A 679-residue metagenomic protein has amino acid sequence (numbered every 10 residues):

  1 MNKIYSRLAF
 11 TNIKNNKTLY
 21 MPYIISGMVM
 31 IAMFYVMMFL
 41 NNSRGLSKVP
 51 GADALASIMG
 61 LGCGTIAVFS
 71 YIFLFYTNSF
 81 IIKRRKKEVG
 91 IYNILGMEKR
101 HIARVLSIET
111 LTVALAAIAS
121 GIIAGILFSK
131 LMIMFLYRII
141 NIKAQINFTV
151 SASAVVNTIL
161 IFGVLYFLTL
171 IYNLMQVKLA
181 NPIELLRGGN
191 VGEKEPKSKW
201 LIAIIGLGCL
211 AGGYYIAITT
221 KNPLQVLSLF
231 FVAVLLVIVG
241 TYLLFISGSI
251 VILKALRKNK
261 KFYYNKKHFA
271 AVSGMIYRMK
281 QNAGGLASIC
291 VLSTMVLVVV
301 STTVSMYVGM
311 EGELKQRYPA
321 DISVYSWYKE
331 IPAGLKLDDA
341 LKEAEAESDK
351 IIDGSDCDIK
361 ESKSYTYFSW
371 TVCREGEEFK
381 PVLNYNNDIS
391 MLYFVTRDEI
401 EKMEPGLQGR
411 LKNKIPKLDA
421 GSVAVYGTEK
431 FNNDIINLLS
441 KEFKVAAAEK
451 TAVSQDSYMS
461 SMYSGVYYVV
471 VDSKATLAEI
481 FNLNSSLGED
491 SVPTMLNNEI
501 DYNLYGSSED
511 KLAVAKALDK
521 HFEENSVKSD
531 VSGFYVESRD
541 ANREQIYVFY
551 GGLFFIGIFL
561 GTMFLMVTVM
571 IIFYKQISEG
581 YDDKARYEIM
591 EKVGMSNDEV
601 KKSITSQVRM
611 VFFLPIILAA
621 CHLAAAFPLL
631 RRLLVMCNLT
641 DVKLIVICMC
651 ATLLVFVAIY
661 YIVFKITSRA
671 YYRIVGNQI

Functional and structural regions predicted by a protein language model:
M1-I31, E195-W200, C209, L244-S293 (+2 more regions): N-terminal Sec/SRP start-transfer signal
K3-R7, L179-E193, Y581-D582, Y672-I679: Short cytosolic juxtamembrane segments of multi-pass membrane proteins
K17-G45, D53-G90, T110-A124, I238 (+4 more regions): Hydrophobic alpha-helical transmembrane segments of multi-pass inner-membrane transport and secretion
F39-D53, I122-A154, A211-S228, P615-Q678: Short helix-loop junctions at transmembrane helix boundaries
Y76, R84, Q176, N222 (+5 more regions): Juxtamembrane interface at the cytosolic side of transmembrane helices
T112-L256: Hydrophobic alpha-helical segments
L314-M566: Basic-flanked hydrophobic alpha-helices used for secretion and membrane insertion
